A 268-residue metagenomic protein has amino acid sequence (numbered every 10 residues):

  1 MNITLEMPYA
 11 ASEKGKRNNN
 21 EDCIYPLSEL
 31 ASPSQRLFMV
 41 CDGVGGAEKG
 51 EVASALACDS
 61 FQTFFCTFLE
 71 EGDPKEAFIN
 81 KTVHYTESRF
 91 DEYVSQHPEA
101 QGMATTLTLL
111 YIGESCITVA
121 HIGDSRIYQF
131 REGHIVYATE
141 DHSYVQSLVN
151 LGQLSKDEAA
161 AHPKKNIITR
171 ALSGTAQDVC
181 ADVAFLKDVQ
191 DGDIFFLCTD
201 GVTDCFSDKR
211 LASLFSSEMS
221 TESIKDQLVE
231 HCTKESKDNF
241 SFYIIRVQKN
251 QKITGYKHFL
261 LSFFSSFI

Functional and structural regions predicted by a protein language model:
M1-I268: PP2C/PPM-type serine/threonine phosphatase catalytic domain
